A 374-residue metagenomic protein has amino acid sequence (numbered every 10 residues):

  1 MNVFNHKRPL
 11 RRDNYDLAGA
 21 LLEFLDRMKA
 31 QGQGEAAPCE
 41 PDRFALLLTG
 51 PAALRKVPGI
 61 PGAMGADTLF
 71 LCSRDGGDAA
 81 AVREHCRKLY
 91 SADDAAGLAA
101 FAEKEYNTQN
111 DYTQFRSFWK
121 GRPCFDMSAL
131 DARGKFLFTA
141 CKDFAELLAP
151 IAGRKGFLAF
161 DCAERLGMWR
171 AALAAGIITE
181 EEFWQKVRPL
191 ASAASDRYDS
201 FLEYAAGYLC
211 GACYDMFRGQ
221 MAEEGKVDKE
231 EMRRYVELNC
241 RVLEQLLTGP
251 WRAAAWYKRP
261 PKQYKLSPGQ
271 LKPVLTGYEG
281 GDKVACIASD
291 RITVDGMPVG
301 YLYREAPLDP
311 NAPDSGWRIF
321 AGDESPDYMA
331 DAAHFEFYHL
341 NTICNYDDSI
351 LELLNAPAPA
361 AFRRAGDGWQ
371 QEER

Functional and structural regions predicted by a protein language model:
N2-F183, P189-P261, G269-Q270, D290: Polar/charged low-complexity regulatory segments
Q185-K186, E305: Residue-level "edge-of-site" marker
G249, A255, H334-E372: Acidic, low-complexity intrinsically disordered segments
K262-G280: Surface-exposed beta-loop interaction hotspot
D282-S315: Amphipathic, interaction-prone secondary-structure segments
T293-V294, A321, R364-A365: Acidic surface patches and DE-rich sequence motifs
L302-E352: Acidic, aromatic-enriched beta-alpha/helix-loop junctions
